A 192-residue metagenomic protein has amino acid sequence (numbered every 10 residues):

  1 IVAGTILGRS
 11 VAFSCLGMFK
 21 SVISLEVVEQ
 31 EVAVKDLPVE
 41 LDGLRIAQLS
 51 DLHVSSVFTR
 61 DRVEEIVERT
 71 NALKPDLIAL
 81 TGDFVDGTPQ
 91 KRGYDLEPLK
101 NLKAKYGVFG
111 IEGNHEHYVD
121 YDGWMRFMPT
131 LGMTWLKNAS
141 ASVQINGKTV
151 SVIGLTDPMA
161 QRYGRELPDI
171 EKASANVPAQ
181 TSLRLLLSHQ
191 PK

Functional and structural regions predicted by a protein language model:
I1-R45: Acidic, histidine-bearing metal-coordination/catalytic regions of metal-dependent phosphoesterases
L37-K192: Soluble catalytic domains of enzymes that build or remodel membrane lipids, polysaccharides, and related
